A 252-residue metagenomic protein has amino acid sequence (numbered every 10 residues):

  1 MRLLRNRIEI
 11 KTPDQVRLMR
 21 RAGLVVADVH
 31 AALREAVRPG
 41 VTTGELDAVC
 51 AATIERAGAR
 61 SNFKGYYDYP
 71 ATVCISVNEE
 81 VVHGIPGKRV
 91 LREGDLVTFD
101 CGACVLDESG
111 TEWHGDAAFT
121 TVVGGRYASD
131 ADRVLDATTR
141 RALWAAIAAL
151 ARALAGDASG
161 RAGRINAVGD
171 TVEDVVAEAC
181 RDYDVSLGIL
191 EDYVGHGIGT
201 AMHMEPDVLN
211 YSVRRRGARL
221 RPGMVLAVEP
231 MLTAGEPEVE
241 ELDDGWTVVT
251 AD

Functional and structural regions predicted by a protein language model:
M1-D252: Active-site neighborhoods and metal-handling regions in enzymes and metal-associated proteins
